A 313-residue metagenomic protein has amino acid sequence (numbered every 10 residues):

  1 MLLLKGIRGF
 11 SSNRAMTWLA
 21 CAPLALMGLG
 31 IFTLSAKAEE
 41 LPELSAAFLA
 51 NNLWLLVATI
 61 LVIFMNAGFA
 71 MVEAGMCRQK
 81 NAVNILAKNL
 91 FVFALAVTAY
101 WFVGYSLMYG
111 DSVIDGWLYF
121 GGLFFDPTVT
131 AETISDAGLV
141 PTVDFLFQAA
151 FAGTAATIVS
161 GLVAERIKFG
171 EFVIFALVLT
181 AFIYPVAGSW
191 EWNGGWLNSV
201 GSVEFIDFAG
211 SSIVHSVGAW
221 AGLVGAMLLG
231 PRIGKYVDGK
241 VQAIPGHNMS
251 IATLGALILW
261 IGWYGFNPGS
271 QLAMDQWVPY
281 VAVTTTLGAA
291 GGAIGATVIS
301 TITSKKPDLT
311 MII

Functional and structural regions predicted by a protein language model:
L2-I313: Hydrophobic alpha-helical transmembrane bundles of multi-pass membrane proteins
